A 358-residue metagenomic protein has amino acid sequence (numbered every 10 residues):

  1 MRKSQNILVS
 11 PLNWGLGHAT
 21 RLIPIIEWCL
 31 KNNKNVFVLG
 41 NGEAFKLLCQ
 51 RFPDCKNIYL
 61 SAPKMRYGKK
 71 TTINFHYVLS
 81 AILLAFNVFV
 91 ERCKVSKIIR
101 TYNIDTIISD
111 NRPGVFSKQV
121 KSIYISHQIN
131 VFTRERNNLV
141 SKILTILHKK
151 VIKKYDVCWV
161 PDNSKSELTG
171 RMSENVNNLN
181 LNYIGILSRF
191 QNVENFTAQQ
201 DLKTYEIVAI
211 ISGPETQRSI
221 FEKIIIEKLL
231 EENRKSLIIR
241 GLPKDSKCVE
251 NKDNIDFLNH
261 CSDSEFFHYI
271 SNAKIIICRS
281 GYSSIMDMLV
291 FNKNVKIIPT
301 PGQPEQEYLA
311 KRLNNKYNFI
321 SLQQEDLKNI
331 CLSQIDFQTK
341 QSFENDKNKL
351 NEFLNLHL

Functional and structural regions predicted by a protein language model:
R2-N13, K31-A81, D256-F257, D326: Conserved nucleotide-sugar phosphate-binding/catalytic loop shared by glycosyltransferases and other
P11-I23, T216-S219: A short, glycine/small-residue-rich beta-strand->loop->alpha-helix junction that serves as a flexible
A19-C29, A44: Short amphipathic alpha-helix
I26, I186-I275: Donor-nucleotide binding loops and adjacent catalytic segments primarily of GT-B fold Leloir glycosyltransferases
I73-G114: Conserved nucleotide-sugar donor-binding subdomain of glycosyltransferases
S80-L83, N318-L358: Leloir-type glycosyltransferase catalytic cores
R134-T216, R240-P243: A nucleotide-sugar donor-handling region in carbohydrate enzymes
E265-Y308: A donor-sugar binding/catalytic signature common to diverse glycosyltransferases and related nucleotide-sugar
